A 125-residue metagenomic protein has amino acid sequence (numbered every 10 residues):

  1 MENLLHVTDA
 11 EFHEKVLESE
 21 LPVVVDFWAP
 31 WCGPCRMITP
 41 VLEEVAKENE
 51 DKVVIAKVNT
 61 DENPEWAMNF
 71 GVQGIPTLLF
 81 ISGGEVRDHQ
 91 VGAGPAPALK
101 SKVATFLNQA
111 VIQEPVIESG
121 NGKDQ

Functional and structural regions predicted by a protein language model:
M1-N3, E114-P115: N-proximal helix/coil linker or "cap" segments that precede and/or mark the start of modular domains
L4-V23, P64: A short beta-strand-turn-helix
E20-L21, F27-W31, G74: Short pre-active-site segment immediately N-terminal to redox-active cysteine/selenocysteine motifs in thiol-based
E20-P22, M37-V58: Conserved helix-turn-beta segment immediately C-terminal to the redox Cys motif in thioredoxin-like folds
F27-V41: Conserved redox-active cysteine motifs that mediate thiol-disulfide chemistry, especially di-cysteine Cys-X(1-2)-Cys
V58-A67: Structural microenvironment flanking redox-active thiols in thiol-disulfide oxidoreductases
G74, L79-E114: Non-catalytic, surface beta->alpha helical segment in thiol-disulfide oxidoreductase systems
Q113-Q125: Short acidic DE-rich linear segments
